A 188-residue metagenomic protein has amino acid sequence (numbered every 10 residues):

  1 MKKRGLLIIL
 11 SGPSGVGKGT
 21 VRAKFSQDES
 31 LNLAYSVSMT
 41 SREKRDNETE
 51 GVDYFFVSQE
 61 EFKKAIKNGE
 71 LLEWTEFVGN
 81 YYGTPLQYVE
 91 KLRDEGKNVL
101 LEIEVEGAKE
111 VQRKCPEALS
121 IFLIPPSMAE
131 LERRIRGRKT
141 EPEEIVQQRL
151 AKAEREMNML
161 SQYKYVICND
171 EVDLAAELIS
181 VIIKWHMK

Functional and structural regions predicted by a protein language model:
L7-I9: Short hydrophobic/aromatic beta-strand immediately N-terminal to the Walker A/P-loop
S11-P13: P-loop (Walker A) phosphate-binding loop of NTP-binding proteins
V16: ATP-binding Walker
G19: Walker A/P-loop
S26-Y35: Post-Walker A helix-loop "phosphate-sensing" segment adjacent to the P-loop in P-loop NTPases
S38-V99, E106: ATP-dependent small-molecule kinase phosphotransfer cores that center on conserved nucleotide phosphate-binding segments
V99-E104, R113-G137, C168: Conserved phosphate-donor/acceptor-positioning beta-strand/loop module used by diverse small-molecule
R133, G137-E141, R155-K188: NTP-dependent small-molecule kinase module
